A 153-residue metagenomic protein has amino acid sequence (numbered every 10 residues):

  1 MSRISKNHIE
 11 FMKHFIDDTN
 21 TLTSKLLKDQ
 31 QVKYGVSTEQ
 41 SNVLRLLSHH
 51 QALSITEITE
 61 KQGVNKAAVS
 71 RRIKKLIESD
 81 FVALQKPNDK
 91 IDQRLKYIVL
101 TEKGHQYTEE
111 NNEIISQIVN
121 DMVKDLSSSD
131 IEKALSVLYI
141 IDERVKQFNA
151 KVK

Functional and structural regions predicted by a protein language model:
M1-I4, S129-K153: C-terminal regulatory/oligomerization modules of transcriptional regulators
M1-Y34, F81: N-terminal leader segment of winged-helix/HTH proteins
M12, I16-L26, Q62, Y107-L126 (+2 more regions): Alpha-helical linker/hinge and terminal dimerization helices associated with HTH transcriptional regulators
F15, V36, L46-H49, L84 (+2 more regions): Anionic, Ser/Thr-rich low-complexity intrinsically disordered regions
K25-A68, E78-S79: N-terminal helix-turn-helix DNA-binding core of bacterial DNA-binding proteins
T56, K74, K96: Residues within the helices of the helix-turn-helix
I77-L135: Charged, amphipathic alpha-helical coiled-coil/dimerization segments
